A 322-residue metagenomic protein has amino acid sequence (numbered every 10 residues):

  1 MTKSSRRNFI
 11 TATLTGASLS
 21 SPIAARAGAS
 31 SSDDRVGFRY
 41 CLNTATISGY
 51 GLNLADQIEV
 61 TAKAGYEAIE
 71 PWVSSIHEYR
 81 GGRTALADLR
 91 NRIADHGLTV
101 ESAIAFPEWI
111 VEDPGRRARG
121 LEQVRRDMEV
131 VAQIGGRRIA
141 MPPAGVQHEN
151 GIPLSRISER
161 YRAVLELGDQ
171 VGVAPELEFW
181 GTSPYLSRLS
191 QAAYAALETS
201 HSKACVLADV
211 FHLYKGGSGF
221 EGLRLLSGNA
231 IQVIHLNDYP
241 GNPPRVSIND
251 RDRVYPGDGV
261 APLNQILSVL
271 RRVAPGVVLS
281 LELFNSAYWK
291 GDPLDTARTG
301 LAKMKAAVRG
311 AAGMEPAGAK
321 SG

Functional and structural regions predicted by a protein language model:
T2-C41, T46-A64, L186-A208, H212-G322: Histidine-acidic metal/acid-base catalytic patches
T13-P22, S30-R35, D56, R92-H96 (+4 more regions): Active-site acidic/histidine proton-transfer and metal-coordination neighborhood in alpha/beta enzyme cores
N43-A45, S75-H77, D113-G115, N150-I152 (+3 more regions): Short, contiguous strand/loop micro-motifs
T46-S48, V73-S75, F106-W109, P143-Q147 (+4 more regions): Active-site-proximal loop/turn and secondary-structure-junction residues that shape catalytic pockets, frequently
A64-V73, E101-P107: Short, conserved active-site loops that position catalytic residues or coordinate cofactors/metal ions across diverse
E67-A68, T99, R137, A174 (+1 more regions): Residue-level detector of anion-binding/catalytic polar loops
E70, S102-I104, A140, E176 (+2 more regions): Conserved beta-strand positions in the central sheet of alpha/beta enzyme cores
E70-I93, P143-H148: Glycine-rich, proline-tolerant flexible connector loops at the mouths of alpha/beta enzymes
